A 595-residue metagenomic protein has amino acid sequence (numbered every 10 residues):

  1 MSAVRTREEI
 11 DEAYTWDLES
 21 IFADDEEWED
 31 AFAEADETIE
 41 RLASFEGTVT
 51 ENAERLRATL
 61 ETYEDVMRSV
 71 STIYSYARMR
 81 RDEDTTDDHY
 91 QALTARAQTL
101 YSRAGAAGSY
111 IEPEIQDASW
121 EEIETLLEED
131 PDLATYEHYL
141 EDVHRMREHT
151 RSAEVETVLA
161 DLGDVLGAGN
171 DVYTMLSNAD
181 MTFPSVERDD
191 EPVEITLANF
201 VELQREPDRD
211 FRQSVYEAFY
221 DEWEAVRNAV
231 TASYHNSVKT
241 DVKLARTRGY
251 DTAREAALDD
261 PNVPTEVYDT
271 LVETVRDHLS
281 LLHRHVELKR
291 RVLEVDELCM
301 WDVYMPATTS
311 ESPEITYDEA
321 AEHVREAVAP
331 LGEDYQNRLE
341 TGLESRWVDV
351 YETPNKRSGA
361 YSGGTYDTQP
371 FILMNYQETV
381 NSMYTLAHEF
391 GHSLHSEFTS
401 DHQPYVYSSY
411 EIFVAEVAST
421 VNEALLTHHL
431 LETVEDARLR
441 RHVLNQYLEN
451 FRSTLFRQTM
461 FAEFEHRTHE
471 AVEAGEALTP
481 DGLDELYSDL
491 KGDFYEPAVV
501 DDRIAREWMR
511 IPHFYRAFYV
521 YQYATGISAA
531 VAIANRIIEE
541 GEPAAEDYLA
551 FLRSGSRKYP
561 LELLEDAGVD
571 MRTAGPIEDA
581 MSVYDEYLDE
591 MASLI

Functional and structural regions predicted by a protein language model:
M1-G47, T72-N262, E266, T270 (+5 more regions): His/Asp/Glu-rich acidic catalytic environments and adjacent acidic regulatory segments
I10, A23, I111, D142-R145 (+7 more regions): C-terminal, non-catalytic "cap/extension" segments appended to globular domains
S185, E191, I195, N228 (+3 more regions): Active-site-proximal, well-structured secondary-structure segments within enzyme catalytic domains
G249, Q377-E397, E416-S419, A424 (+2 more regions): Active-site recognition of the HExxH zinc-binding catalytic motif
E326-N337, A360-G363, H392, S396-P404 (+3 more regions): Conserved helix-loop functional segments at active or binding sites
F371-N375, H402-V414, R441-N450, H469-G475 (+1 more regions): Short beta-alpha connecting loops at secondary-structure transitions that line or flank enzyme active sites
V406-A418, N450, A477-D481, R516-Y523: Active-site metal-coordination segments of metallo-dependent hydrolases
Y410-L439, Y447-E449, S453, G526: Post-HExxH zinc-binding segment in Zn-dependent metallohydrolases
